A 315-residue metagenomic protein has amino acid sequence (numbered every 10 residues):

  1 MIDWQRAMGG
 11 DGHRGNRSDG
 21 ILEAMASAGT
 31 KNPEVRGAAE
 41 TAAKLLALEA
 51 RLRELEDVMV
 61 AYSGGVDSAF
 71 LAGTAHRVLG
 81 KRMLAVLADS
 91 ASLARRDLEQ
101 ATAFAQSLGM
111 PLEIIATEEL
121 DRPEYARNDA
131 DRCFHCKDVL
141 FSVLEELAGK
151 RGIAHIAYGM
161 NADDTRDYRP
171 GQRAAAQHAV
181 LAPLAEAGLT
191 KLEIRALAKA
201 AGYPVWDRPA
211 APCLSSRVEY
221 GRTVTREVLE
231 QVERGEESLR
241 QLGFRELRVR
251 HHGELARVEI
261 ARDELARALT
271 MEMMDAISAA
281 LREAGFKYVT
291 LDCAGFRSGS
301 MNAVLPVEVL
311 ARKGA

Functional and structural regions predicted by a protein language model:
A24-A200, A256, D275-F286, G295 (+2 more regions): ATP-dependent adenylation/nucleotidyltransferase module used to activate substrates
C133, V180, L214, A268 (+1 more regions): Short clusters of hydrophobic/aromatic residues that line enzyme substrate/ligand-binding pockets
A185-L239, G243-R248, G253: Mid-to-C-terminal catalytic subdomains of enzymes that bind/position adenosyl phosphate moieties or nucleic-acid
E230-A315: Auxiliary Fe-S-binding modules of radical SAM enzymes
